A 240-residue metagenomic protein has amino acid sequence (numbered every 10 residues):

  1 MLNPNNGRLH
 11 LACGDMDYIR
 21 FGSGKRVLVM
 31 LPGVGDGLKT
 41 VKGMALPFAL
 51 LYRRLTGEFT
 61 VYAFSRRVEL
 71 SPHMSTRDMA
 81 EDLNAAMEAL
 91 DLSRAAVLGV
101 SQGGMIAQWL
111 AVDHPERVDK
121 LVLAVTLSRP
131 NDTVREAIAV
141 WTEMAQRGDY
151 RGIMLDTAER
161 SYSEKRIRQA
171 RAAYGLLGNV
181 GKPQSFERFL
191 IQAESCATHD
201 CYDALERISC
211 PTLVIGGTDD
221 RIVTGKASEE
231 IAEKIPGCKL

Functional and structural regions predicted by a protein language model:
R8-L70: Conserved HGGG/HGGXW glycine-rich cap/lid loop of the alpha/beta-hydrolase fold
S23-K25, E88-R94, S209-C210, G237: Active-site acidic short loop of glycosyltransferases
D78-A96: Conserved acidic catalytic loop of the alpha/beta-hydrolase fold
A95, G99-G104, G217: Conserved alpha/beta-hydrolase "nucleophile elbow" surrounding the catalytic nucleophile
M105-Q108, V112, V118-G148, R188: Flexible "cap/lid" loop of the alpha/beta hydrolase fold
D132-R135, R151-H199, D203-A204: Conserved alpha/beta-hydrolase catalytic His-Asp/Glu region
I208, V214-G216, D220: Short beta-strand/loop motif that positions the catalytic acidic residue of the alpha/beta-hydrolase fold
R221-A227: Conserved alpha/beta-hydrolase "acid-adjacent" motif
